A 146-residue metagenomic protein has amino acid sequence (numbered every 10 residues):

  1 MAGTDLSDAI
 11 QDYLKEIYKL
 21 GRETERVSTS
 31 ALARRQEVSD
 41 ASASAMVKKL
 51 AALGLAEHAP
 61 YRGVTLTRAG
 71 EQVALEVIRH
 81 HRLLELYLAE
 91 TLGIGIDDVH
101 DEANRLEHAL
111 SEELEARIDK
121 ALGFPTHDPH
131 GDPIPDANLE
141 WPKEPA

Functional and structural regions predicted by a protein language model:
M1-R35: Extreme N-terminal segment that seeds HTH/winged-HTH DNA-binding domains in transcriptional regulators
Y13, L32, A43-L53: Basic amphipathic alpha-helical segments that dock to polyanions
T29, V47, E85: Helix-turn-helix DNA-binding elements, focusing on the entry/boundary residues of the two helices that contact DNA
A41, D97: Key DNA-contact positions within bacterial/archaeal DNA-binding proteins
A51-Y61: A short, conserved structural fragment
R62-H81: Basic, amphipathic "hinge/linker" alpha-helix immediately C-terminal to the N-terminal HTH DNA-binding motif
H108-A146: Mid-protein regulatory/catalytic core that forms ligand/cofactor-binding pockets and protein-protein interaction
